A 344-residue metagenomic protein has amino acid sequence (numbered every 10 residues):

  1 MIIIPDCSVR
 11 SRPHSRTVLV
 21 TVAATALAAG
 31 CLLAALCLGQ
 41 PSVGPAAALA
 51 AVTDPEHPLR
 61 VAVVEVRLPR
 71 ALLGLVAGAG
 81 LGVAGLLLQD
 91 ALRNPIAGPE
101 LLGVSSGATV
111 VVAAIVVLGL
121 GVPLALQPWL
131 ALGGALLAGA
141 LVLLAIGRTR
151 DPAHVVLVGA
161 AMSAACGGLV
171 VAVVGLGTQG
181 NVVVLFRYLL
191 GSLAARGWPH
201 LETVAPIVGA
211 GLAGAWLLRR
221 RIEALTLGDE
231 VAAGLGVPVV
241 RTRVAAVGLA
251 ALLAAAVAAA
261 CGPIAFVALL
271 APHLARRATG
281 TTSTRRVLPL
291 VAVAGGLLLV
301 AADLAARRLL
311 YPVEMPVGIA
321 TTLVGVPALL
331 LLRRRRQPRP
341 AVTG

Functional and structural regions predicted by a protein language model:
M1-G344: Alpha-helical transmembrane segments in inner-membrane proteins
